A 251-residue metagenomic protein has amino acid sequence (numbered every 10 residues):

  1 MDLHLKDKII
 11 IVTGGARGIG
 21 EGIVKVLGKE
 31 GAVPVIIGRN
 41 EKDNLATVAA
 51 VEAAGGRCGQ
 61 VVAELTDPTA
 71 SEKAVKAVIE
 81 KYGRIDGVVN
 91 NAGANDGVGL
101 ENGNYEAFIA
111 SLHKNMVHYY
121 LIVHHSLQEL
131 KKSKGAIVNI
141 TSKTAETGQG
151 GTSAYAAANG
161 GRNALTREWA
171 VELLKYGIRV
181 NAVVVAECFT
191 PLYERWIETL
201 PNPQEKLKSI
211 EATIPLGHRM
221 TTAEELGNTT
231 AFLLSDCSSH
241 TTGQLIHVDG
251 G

Functional and structural regions predicted by a protein language model:
H4, Y120, E129, R219-V248: C-terminal substrate-recognition "lid" of short-chain dehydrogenase/reductases
A16-G18, N40: Conserved glycine-rich cofactor-binding loop
G99-L112, I210-E211: Substrate-binding pocket helix/loop in short-chain dehydrogenase/reductase
V123, A158, T166: Active-site helix of classical SDR
S142: Residue(s) in the substrate-gating loop at a strand-loop-helix junction that position the organic substrate next
L174, R179, T241-G243: Short, small/polar-rich loop/turn modules that mediate ligand/substrate recognition or access, typified
P203-E225: Catalytic Tyr-x(3-8)-Lys segment
